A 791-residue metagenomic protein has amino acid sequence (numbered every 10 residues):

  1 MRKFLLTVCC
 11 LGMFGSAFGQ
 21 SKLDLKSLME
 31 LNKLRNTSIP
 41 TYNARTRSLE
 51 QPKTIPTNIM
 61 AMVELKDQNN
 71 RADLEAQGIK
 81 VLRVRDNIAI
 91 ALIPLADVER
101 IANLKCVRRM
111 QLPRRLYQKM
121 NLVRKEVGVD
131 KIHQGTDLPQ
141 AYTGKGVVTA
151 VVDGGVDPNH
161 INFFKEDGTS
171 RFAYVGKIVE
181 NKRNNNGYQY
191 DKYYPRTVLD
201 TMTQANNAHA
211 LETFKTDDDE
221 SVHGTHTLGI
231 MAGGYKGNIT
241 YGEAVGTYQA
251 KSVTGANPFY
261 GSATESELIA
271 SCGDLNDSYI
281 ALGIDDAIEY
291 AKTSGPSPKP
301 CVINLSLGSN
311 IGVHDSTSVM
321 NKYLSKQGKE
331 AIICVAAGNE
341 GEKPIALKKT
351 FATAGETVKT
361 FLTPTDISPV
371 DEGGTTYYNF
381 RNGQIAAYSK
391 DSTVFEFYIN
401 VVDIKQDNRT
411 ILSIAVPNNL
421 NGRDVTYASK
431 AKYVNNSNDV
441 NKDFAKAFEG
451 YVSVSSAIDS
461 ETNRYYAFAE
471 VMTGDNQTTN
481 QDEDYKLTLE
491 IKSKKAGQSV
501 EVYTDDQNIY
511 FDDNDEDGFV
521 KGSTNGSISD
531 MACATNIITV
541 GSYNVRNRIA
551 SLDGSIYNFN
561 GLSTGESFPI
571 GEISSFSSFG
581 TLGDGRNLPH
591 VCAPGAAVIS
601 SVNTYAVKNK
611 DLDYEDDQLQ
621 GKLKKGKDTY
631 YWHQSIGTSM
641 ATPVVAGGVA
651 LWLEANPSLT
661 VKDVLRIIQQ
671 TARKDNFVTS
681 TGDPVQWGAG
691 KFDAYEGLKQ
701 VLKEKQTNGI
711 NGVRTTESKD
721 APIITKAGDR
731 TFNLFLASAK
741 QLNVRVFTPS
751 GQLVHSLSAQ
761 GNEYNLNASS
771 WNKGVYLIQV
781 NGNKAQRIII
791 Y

Functional and structural regions predicted by a protein language model:
F4-L6, A17-P139, V148: Autoinhibitory N-terminal propeptides
L28-I55, D97, Q118-G168, A205-V222 (+3 more regions): N-terminal domain-start motif of subtilase-like serine proteases
S48-Q51, Y248, S294, P300-S309 (+5 more regions): C-terminal subdomain of the subtilisin-like protease fold in secreted/lumenal serine endopeptidases
T136-Y279, P298-K299, G328, G341-I345 (+7 more regions): Subtilisin-like serine protease catalytic core
V156-G229, G237-Q249, G261, K405-I509 (+2 more regions): Active-site core segment of subtilase-fold serine proteases
L228, K236, I269-D274, D285-V302 (+6 more regions): Hydrolase catalytic cores
G273-F351, P369, G374, N379-F395 (+4 more regions): Substrate-binding/access-modulating region of protease and related hydrolase catalytic domains
V713-Y791: C-terminal outer-membrane/trafficking sorting elements
